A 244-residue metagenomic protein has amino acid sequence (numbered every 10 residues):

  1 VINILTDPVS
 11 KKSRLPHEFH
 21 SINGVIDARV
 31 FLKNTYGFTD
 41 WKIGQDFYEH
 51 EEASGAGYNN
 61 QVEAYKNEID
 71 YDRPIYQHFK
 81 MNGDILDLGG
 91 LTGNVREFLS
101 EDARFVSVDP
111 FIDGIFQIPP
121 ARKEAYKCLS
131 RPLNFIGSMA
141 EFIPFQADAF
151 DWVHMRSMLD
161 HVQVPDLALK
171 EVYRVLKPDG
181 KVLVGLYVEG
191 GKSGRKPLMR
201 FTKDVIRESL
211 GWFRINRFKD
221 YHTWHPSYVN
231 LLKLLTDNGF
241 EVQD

Functional and structural regions predicted by a protein language model:
I2-A56: N-terminal, positively charged/glycine-rich alpha-helical extensions of SAM-dependent methyltransferases
N60-G83: Conserved alpha-helix/loop element of class I SAM-dependent methyltransferases that forms part of the SAM/SAH-binding
L86-F142: Class I SAM-dependent methyltransferase SAM/SAH-binding core
H154: A conserved beta-strand element that flanks and buttresses the S-adenosyl-L-methionine
S157-M158: Short catalytic micro-motifs in class I SAM-dependent methyltransferases
D166-K181: A short glycine-rich, Lys/Arg-flanked "PGG" loop and its adjoining helix->strand segment in the class I
V182-L210: Conserved class I S-adenosyl-L-methionine
G211-N230: Acceptor-substrate binding/catalytic loop of class I
